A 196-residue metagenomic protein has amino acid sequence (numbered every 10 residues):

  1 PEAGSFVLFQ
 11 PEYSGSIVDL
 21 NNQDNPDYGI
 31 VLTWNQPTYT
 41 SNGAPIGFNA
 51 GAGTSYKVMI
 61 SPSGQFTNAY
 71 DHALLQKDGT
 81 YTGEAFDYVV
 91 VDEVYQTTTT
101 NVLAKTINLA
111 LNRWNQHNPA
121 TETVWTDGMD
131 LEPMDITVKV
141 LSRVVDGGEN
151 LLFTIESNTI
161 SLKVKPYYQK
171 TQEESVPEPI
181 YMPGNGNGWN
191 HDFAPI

Functional and structural regions predicted by a protein language model:
P1-A52, G147-E174: Pro/Thr/Ser/Gly-rich low-complexity, intrinsically disordered linker/stalk tracts
G29, G53-K57, P177-Y181: Exposed beta-strand and adjacent loop surfaces of beta-rich binding modules that mediate intermolecular recognition
N35, G43-P133, V144: Recognizes extended acidic, P/S/T-rich segments that occur within or adjacent to Ig-like beta-sandwich modules
M134-V140: Hydrophobic/tyrosine-rich beta-strand signature of extracellular beta-sandwich/beta-rich modules, prominently
V140-D146: Surface-exposed loop/turn motifs at beta-strand-loop junctions within extracellular Ig-like and Fibronectin type III
S175-I196: Aromatic-rich carbohydrate-binding modules that target alpha-glucans
